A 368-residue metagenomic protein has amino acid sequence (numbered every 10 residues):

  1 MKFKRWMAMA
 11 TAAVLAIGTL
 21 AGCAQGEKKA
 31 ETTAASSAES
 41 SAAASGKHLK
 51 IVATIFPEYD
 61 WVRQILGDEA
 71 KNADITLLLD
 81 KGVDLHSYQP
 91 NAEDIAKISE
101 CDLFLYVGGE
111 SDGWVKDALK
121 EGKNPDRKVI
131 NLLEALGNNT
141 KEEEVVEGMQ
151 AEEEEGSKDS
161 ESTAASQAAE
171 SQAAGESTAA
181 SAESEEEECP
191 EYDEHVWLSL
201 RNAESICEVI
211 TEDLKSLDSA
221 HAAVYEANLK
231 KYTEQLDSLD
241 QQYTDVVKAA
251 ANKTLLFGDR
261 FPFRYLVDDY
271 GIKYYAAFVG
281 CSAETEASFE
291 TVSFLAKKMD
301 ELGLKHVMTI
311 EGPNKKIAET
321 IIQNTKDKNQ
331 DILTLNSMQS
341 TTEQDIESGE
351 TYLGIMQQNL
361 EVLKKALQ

Functional and structural regions predicted by a protein language model:
K2-F3, A8-T11, C23-Q368: Extracytoplasmic metal-acquisition and chelation regions
G18-G22: C-terminal motif of bacterial Sec signal peptides marking the signal peptidase cleavage site
